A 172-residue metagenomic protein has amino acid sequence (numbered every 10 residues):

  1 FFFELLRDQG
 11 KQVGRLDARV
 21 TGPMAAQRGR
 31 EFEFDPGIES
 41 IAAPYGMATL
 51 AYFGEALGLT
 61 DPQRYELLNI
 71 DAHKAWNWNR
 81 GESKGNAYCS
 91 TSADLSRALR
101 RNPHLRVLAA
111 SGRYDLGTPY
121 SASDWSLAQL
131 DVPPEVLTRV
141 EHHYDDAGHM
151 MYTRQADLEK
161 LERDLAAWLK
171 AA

Functional and structural regions predicted by a protein language model:
F1-S111, L116-G117: Alpha/beta-hydrolase fold catalytic core
S96-R101, V132-P134, A171-A172: Surface-exposed acidic, glycine-flexible loop patches that form ligand/cofactor-binding and adhesion interfaces
L105, P119-Q129: Short alpha-helix in the alpha/beta-hydrolase fold that links the catalytic acid
V107, T118-Y120, P134-V136: Extended hydrophobic-aromatic, low-complexity segments
A122-W125, K160, D164: Alpha-helical elements of Rossmann-like donor-binding domains used by nucleotide-donor carbohydrate transfer enzymes
D131-H149: Catalytic histidine neighborhood in serine/cysteine hydrolases with alpha/beta-hydrolase-type architecture
D146-L158: Catalytic histidine-centered segment of alpha/beta-hydrolase-like enzymes
D164-A172: C-terminal alpha-helix
